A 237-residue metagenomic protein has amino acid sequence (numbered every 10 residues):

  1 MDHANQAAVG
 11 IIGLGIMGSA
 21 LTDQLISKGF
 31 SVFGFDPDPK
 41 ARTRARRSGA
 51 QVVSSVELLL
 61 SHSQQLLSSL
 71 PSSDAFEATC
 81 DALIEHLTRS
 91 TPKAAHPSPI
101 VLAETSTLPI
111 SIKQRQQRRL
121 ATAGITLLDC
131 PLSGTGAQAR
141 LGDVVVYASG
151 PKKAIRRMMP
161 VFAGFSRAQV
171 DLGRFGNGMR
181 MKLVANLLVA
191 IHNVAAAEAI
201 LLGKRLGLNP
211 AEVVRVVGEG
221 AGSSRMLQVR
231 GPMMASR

Functional and structural regions predicted by a protein language model:
M1-S69, I100, G136, V170: NAD(P)+-binding Rossmann beta1-loop-alpha1 motif at the extreme N-terminus of oxidoreductases
V56-L127: Rossmann-fold NAD(P) dinucleotide-binding segment
L108-A190: Rossmann-fold dinucleotide-binding core
N177-R237: Helical "substrate-binding/catalytic lid" subdomain of Rossmann-like NAD(P)-dependent dehydrogenases/reductases
